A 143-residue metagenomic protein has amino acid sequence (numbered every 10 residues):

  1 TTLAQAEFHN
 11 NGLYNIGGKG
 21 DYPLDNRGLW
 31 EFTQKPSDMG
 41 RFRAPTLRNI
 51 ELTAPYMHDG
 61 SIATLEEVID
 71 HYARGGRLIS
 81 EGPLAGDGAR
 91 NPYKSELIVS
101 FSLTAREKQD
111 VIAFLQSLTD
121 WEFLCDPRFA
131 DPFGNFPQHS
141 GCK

Functional and structural regions predicted by a protein language model:
T1-A73, R77-L84, P127-K143: Short glycine/threonine-rich turn/loop motifs
D38-A54, H58, S100-W121: C-terminal substrate/ligand-recognition segments
I69-S102, R106-Q109: Active-site pocket scaffolds in enzymes
V99, K108-Q109, F114-K143: Post-cleavage N-terminal segment of exported redox proteins
